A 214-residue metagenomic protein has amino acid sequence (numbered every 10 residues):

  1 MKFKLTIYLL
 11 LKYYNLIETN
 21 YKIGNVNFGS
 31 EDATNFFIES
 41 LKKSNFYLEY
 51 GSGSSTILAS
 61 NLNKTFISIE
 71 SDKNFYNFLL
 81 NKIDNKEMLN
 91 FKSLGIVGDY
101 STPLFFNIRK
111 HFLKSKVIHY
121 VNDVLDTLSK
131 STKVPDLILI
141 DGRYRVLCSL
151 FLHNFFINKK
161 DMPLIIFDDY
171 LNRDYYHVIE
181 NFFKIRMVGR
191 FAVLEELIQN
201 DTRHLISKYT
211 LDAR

Functional and structural regions predicted by a protein language model:
M1-F28: Membrane-proximal basic amphipathic "stem/tether" segments
I23-F28, S44-Y47, F112-H119, I138-I140: Short, flexible loop segments at the rims of nucleotide/cofactor-binding pockets, characterized by
F28-A33, Y120, Y144, C148: Soluble or luminal CAZymes and related metallo-dependent hydrolases
E31-T102: SAM cofactor-binding core of SAM-dependent methyltransferases, primarily the Rossmann-like beta-alpha-beta module
F75-D84, D99-L104, R173-I179, L194-Q199: Short, charged, surface-exposed secondary-structure boundary motifs
L80-T132: S-adenosyl-L-methionine
L128-R214: C-terminal substrate-binding/active-site "lid" region of AdoMet-derived donor-dependent transferases
